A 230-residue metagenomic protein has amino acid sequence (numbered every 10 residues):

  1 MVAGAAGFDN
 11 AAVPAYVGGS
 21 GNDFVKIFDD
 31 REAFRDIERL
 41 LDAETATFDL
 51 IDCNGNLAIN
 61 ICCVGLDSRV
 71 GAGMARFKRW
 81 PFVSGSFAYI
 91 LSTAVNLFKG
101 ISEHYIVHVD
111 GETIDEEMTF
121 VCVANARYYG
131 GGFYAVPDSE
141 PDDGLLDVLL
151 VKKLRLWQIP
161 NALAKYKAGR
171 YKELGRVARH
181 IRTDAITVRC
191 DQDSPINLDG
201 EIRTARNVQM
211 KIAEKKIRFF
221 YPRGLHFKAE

Functional and structural regions predicted by a protein language model:
A3-T119: Catalytic core of DAGKc-family lipid kinases
C63, C122-V136, I202: Glycine-rich phosphate/pyrophosphate-binding beta-alpha loops
D67-V70, D115-E117, Y129-G132, L156-I159: Short acidic/glycine-rich loop or secondary-structure boundary segments that cap or lie
K78-A88, P137-W157: Gly/Ser/Thr-rich active-site loops/lids in small-molecule metabolic enzymes that frequently grip phosphoryl groups
L91-A94, E103-D110, G131-V136, Y171-L174 (+1 more regions): Glycine-rich, charged/polar anion/phosphate-binding loops that engage phosphate groups from diverse ligands
I101-E103, E117-T119, D142-D147, D184-I186: A generic structural signal for short beta-strands and their flanking turns/coil linkers
V109-D110, D115, E140, L150-E230: ATP/nucleoside-binding phosphotransfer catalytic cores, i.e., glycine-rich phosphate-binding loops
